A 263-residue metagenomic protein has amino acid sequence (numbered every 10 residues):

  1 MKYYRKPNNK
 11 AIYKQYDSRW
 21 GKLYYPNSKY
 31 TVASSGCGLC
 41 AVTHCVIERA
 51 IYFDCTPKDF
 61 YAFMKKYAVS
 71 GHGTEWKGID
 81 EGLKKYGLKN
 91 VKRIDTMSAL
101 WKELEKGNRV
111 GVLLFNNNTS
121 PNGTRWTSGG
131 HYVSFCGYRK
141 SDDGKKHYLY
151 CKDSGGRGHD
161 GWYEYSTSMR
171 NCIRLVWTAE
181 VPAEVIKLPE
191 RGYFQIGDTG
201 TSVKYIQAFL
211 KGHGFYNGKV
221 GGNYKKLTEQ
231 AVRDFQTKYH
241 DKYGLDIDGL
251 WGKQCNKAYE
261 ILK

Functional and structural regions predicted by a protein language model:
M1-H72: Active-site-adjacent structural segments surrounding the nucleophilic cysteine of cysteine proteases and isopeptidases
M1-Y24, I173-R191, K257, L262: Intrinsically disordered, low-complexity, Pro/Ser/Thr/Asn/Gly/Ala-rich spacer/linker segments adjacent to signal
L23-S34, M64-H72, G87-N90, E190-D198 (+2 more regions): Second-shell loop/turn segments in exported
C45-D54, K211-F215, T237-Y243: Short capping motifs at secondary-structure boundaries
I47, Y52-P182: Conserved active-site-adjacent core of cysteine acyl-enzyme catalytic domains
V181-G222: Acidic, Ser/Thr/Pro/Gly-enriched interdomain connector segments
V232: Conserved hydrophobic/aromatic packing and binding residues within compact polymer-binding modules
